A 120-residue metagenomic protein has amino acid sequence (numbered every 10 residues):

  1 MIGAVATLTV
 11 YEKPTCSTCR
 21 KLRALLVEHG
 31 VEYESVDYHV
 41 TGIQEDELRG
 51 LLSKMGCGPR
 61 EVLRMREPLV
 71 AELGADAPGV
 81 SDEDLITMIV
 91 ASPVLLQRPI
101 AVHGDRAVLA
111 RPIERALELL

Functional and structural regions predicted by a protein language model:
I2-H29, Y33-T41: Local sequence-structure signature of Cys/Sec-based thiol-disulfide redox active-site neighborhoods
Y38-L120: Thiol/selenol-based redox catalytic cores and closely related redox-interacting motifs
